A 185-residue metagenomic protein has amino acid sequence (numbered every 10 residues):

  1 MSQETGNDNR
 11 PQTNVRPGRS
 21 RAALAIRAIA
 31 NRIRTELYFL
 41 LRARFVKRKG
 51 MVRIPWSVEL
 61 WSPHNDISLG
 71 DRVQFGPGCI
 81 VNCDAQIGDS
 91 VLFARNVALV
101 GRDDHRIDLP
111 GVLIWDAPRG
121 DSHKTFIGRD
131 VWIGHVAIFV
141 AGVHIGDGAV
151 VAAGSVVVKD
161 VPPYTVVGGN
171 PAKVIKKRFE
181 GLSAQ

Functional and structural regions predicted by a protein language model:
S2-E4: Amphipathic terminal alpha-helices
G6-N14, P110-A117, A152-K159: Short, highly charged low-complexity linear segments
G6-P63: Extended, small-residue-rich solenoid/repeat segments and analogous flexible loops that form exposed scaffolds
P11-V15, A43, L92, V131 (+1 more regions): Hydrophobic transmembrane signal anchors and adjacent membrane-proximal interface regions, especially in viral
Y38-M51, G78-I87, Q185: Generic structural signal for short, solvent-exposed loop/turn connectors between secondary structure elements
K49-G50, G70-D71, G128-R129, V136 (+3 more regions): Secondary-structure boundary/capping motif
W56-L69, Q74-H144, N170-P171, K177-A184: Flexible, glycine/small-residue-enriched loop-and-beta-strand segment within the central core of proteins
G142-G168, A172, G181-Q185: C-terminal/domain-terminus segments
